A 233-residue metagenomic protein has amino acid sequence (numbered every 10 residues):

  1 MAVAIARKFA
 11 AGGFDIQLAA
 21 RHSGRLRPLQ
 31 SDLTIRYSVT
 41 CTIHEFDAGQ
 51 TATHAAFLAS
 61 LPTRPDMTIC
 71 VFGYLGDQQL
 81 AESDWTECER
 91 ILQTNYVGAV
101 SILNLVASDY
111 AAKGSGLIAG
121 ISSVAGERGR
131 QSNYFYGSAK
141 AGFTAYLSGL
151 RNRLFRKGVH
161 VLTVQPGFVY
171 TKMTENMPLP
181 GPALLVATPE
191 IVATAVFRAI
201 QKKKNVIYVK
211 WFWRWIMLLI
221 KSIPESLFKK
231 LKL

Functional and structural regions predicted by a protein language model:
M1-I16: Canonical Rossmann dinucleotide-binding motif of NAD(H)/NADP(H)-dependent dehydrogenases/reductases, specifically
G13-P28: Conserved glycine-rich Rossmann-like NAD(P)H-binding loop of the short-chain dehydrogenase/reductase
I35-A52: Rossmann-fold cofactor-recognition segment
Q79-L92: Substrate-binding pocket helix/loop in short-chain dehydrogenase/reductase
L103, A139: Active-site helix of classical SDR
S123: Residue(s) in the substrate-gating loop at a strand-loop-helix junction that position the organic substrate next
T163, L179-W215: C-terminal helical subdomain
